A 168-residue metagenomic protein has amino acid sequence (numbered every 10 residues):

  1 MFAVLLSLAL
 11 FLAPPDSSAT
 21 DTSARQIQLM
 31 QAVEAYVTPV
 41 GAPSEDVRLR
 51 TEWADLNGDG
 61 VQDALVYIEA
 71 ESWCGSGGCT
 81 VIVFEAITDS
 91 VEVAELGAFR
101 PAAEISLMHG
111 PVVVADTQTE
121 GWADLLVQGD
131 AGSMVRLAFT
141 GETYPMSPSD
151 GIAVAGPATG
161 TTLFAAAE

Functional and structural regions predicted by a protein language model:
F2-L6, F11-I27, A35-T38, V113-E168: Acidic, small-residue rich beta-repeat scaffolds with periodic aromatic anchors
P39-L49, G97-V113, P157-A166: Repeat-based blade/solenoid architectures
E52-L56: Calcium-binding motifs, dominated by EF-hand helix-loop-helix domains
G58-E69, T117-L126: Acidic/hydrophobic-patterned starts of short beta strands in beta-sheet-rich repeat architectures
C74-G78: Short, solvent-exposed loop/turn segments at conserved positions within beta-propeller repeat blades
I82-A86: Beta-propeller blade signature
S90-P101, T140-S147: Surface-exposed loop/turn elements that mediate protein-protein interactions on large endomembrane-trafficking
